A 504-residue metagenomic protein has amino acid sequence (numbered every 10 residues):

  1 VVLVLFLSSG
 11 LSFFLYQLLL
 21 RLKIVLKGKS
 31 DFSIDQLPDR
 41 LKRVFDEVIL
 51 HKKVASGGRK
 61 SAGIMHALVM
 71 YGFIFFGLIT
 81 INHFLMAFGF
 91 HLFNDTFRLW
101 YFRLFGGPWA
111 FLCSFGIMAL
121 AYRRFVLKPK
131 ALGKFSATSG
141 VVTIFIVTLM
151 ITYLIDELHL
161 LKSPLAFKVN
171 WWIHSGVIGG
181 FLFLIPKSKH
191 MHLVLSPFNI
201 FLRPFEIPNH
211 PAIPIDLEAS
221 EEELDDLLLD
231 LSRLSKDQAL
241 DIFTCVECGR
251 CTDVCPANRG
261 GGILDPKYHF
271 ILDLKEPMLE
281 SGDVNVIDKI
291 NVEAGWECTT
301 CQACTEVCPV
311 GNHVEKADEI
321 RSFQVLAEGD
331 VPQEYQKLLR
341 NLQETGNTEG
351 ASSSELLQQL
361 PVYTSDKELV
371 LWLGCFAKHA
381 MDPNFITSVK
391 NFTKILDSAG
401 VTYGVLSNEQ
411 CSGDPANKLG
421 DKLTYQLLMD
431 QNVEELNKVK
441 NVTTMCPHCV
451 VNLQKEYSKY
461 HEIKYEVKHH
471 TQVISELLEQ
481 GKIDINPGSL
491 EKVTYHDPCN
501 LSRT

Functional and structural regions predicted by a protein language model:
V1-A119, L234-I242, D265-Y457, L477: Iron-sulfur-cluster electron-transfer modules
L5-F13, S114, I146-I151, K168-F205: Alpha-helical membrane-embedded segments
F14-S33, M86-G89, A119-A137, I155-S163 (+3 more regions): Juxtamembrane/interface segments at transmembrane-helix termini
S33-L37, G58-M65, D95-G106, V126-T148 (+2 more regions): Membrane-interface segments at loop-to-transmembrane junctions
M65-G77, V142-I155: Hydrophobic alpha-helical membrane-insertion segments
L182-G295: Ferredoxin-type iron-sulfur electron-transfer modules and their immediate structural context
H461-S489: Short, flexible loop segments at boundaries between secondary-structure elements
K482, V493-T504: Redox- and metal-dependent alpha/beta enzyme cores, enriched for Fe-S-associated oxidoreductases and cofactor-handling
